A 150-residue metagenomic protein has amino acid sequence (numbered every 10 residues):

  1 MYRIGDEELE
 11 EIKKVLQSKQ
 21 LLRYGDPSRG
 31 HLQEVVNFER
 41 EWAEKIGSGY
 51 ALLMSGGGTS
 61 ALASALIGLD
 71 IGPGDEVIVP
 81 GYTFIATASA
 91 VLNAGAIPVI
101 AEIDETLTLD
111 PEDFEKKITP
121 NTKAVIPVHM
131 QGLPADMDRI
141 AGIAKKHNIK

Functional and structural regions predicted by a protein language model:
M1-T59, A63-G68, G72, K145-H147: Conserved PLP-binding active-site segment in aminotransferase class I/II-type PLP enzymes
I67-K150: PLP-dependent aminotransferase-like
